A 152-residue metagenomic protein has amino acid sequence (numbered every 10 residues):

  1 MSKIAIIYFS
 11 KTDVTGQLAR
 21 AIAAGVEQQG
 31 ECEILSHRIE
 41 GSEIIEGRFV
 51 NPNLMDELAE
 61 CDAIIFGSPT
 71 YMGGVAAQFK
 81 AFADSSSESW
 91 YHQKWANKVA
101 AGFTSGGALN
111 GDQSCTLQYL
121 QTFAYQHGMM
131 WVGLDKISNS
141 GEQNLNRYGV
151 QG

Functional and structural regions predicted by a protein language model:
M1-K94, E142: N-terminal beta1-alpha1-beta2 submodule of the flavodoxin-like/Rossmannoid cofactor-binding fold
S10-V14, G107-D112: Gly/Ser/Thr-rich loops at beta-strand to alpha-helix junctions that form or flank small-molecule/cofactor-binding
L35-H37, A101-F103, V132: Hydrophobic/aromatic beta-strand patches that form the interior of the parallel beta-sheet core in alpha/beta enzyme
G47-P52, M130-G152: Glycine-rich phosphate/pyrophosphate-binding loop and the adjoining helix
F66, A96-G106: Catalytic nucleophile loop
F79-K80, C115-Y119: "Short basic amphipathic alpha-helical interaction patches in structured regions
S86-K98, Q126-I137: Short, acidic/small-residue loops that bind anionic groups at enzyme active sites
Q118-H127: Short, electropositive alpha-helical surface patch
